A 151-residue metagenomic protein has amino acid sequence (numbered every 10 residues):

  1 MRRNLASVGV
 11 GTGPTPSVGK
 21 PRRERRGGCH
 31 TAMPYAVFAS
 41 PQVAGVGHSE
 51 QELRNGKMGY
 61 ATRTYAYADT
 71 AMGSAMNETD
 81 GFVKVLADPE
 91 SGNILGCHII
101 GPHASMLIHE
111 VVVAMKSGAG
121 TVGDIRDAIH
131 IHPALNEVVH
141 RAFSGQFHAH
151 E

Functional and structural regions predicted by a protein language model:
M1-T31, G92, A134: Rossmann-like dinucleotide/flavin-binding elements
P21, F38-E151: Flexible, glycine-rich terminal cap/loop adjacent to redox cofactors in electron-transfer oxidoreductases
A32-V37: Helix-loop-beta segment of a Rossmann-like dinucleotide-binding subdomain
